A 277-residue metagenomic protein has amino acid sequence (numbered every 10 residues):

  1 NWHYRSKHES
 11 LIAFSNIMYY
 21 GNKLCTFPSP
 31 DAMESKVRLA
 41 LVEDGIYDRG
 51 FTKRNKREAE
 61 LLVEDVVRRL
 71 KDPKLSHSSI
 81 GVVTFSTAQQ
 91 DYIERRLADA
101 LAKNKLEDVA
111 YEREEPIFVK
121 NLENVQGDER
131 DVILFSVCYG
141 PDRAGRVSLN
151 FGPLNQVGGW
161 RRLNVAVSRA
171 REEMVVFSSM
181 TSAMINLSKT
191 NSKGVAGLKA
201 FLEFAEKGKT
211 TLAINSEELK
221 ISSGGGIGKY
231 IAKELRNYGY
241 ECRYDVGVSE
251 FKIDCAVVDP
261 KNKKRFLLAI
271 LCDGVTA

Functional and structural regions predicted by a protein language model:
N1, N16, A144-V246: Helicase C-terminal subdomain and adjacent C-terminal extension
N1-S29, F85-T87, S168-R169, S179-N186: Conserved coupling/interface region of RecA-like P-loop/ASCE motor cores
R5-H8, I12, A59, V63 (+3 more regions): Amphipathic alpha-helical transducer elements in NTP-driven molecular machines
N22-L101, G225: Conserved helicase/translocase motor-coupling segment
E34-V37, E129-V132, A170-M174: Short glycine-/polar-rich loops that comprise or flank the Walker A/P-loop and associated switch/sensor motifs
K105-I133, G140: Conserved motor-coupling elements within RecA-like helicase/translocase cores
V248-V257: Catalytic centers of nucleases
A256-A277: Short beta-strand-loop-alpha-helix junction that forms the active-site gateway of nucleic-acid-processing nucleases
